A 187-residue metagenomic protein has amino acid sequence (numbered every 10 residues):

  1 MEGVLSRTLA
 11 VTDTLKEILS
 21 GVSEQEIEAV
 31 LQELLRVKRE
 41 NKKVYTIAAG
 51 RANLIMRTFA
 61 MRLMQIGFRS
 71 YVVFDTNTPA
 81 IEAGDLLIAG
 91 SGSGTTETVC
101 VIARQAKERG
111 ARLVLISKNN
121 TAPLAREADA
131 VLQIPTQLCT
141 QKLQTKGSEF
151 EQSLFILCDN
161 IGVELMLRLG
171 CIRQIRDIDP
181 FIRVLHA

Functional and structural regions predicted by a protein language model:
M1-V22: Generic N-terminal amphipathic, Lys/Arg-enriched alpha-helix
E2, L167-A187: A short, charged, Gly/Pro-tolerant segment at domain boundaries
V22-E40: A short, well-structured juxtamembrane/interface segment
K42-I156, N160-L167: Glycine-rich phosphate-binding loops that contact phosphosugars or nucleotide phosphates
